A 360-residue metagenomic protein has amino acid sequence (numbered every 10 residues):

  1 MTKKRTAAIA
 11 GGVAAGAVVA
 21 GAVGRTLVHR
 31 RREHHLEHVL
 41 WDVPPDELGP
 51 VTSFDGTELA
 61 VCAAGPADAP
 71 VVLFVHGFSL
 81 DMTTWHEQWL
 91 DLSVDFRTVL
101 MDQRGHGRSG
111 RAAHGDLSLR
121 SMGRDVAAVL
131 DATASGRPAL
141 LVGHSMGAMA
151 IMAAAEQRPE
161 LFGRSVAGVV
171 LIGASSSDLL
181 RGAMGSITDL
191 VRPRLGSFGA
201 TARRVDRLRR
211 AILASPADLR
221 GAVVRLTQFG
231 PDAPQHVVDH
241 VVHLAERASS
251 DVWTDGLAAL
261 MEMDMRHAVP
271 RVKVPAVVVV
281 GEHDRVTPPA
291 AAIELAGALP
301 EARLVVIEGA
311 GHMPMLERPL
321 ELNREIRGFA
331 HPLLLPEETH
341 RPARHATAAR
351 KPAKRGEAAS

Functional and structural regions predicted by a protein language model:
T2-H29: Hydrophobic alpha-helical topogenic segments used for membrane insertion/localization
T57-R111, A132: Conserved HGGG/HGGXW glycine-rich cap/lid loop of the alpha/beta-hydrolase fold
H106-M149, A153-F162, G182, R324: Active-site loop/oxyanion-hole signature of alpha/beta-hydrolase fold enzymes
E156, E160-R209: Flexible "cap/lid" loop of the alpha/beta hydrolase fold
V205-P270: Conserved alpha/beta-hydrolase catalytic His-Asp/Glu region
L260, E282-T287: Acidic catalytic loop of the alpha/beta-hydrolase fold
V272, V278-V280, D284: Short beta-strand/loop motif that positions the catalytic acidic residue of the alpha/beta-hydrolase fold
P300-S360: Catalytic active-site module of serine/aspartate enzymes centered on a nucleophile-bearing elbow/loop
